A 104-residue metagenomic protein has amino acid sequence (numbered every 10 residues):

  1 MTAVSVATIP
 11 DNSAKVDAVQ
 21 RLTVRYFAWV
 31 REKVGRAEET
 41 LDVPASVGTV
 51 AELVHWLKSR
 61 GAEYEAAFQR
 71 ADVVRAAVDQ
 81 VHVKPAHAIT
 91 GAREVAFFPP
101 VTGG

Functional and structural regions predicted by a protein language model:
T2-G103: Ubiquitin-like/PB1-type beta-grasp interaction modules and other compact soluble beta-rich domains
